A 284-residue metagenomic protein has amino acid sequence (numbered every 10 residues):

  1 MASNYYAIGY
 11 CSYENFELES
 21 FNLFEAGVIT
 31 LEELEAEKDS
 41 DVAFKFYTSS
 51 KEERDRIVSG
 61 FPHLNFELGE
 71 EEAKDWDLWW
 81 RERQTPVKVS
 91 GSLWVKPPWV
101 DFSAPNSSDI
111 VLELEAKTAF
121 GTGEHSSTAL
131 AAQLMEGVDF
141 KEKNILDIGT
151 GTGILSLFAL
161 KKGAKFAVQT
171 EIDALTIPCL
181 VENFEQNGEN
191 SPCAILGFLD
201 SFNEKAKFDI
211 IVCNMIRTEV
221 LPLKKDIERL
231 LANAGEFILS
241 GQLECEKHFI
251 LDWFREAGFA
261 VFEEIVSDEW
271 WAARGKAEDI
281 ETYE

Functional and structural regions predicted by a protein language model:
A2-P105: N-terminal auxiliary segments of SAM/dcSAM-dependent transferases
V28-T30, A164, E189, F259: A structural motif
F46, D147, Q169, V212 (+1 more regions): Conserved SAM-binding loop
P62-L64, G91, S107-S108, K165 (+1 more regions): A short helix-to-beta-strand connector/capping loop
G91-L93, K143, A234-G235: Surface-exposed loop/turn positions
L112-E113, L146: Conserved beta-strand elements of the Class I
T118, T122-E204: Conserved SAM/SAH cofactor-binding pocket of Class I
I172-E284: S-adenosylmethionine
